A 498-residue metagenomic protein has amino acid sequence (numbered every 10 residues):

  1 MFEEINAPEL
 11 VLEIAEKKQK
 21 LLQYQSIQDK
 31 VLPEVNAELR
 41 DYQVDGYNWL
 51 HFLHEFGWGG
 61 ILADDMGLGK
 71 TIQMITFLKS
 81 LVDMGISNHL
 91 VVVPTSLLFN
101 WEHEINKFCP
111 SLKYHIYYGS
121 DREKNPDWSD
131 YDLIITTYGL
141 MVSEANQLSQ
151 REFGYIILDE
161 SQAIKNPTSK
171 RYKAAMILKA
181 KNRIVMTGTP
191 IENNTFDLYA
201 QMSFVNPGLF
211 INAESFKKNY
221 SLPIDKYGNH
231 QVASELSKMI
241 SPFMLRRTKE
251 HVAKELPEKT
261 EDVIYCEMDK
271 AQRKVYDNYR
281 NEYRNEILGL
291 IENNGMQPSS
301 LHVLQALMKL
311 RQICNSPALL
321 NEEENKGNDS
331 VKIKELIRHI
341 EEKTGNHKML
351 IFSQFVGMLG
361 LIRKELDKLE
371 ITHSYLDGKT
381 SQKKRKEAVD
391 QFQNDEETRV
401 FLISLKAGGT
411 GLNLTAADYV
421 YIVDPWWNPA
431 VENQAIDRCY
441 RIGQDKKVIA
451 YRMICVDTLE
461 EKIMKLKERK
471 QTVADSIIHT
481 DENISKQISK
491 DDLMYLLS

Functional and structural regions predicted by a protein language model:
M1-F2: Long, compositionally biased intrinsically disordered terminal regions
A7-G228, S237-S498: ASCE P-loop NTPase motor core, strongest for the SF2 helicase catalytic module
A233-E235: Long, charge-dense, solvent-exposed interaction surfaces that engage phosphate-rich ligands
